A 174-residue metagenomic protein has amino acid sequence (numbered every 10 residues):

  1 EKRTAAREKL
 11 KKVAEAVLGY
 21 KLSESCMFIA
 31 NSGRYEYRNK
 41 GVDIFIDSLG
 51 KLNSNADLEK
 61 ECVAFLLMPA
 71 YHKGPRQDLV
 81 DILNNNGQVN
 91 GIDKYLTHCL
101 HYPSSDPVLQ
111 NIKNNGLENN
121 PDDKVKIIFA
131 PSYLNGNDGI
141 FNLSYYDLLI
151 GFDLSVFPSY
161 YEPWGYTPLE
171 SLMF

Functional and structural regions predicted by a protein language model:
E1-F174: Catalytic cores of carbohydrate-active enzymes across secretory and cytosolic contexts
